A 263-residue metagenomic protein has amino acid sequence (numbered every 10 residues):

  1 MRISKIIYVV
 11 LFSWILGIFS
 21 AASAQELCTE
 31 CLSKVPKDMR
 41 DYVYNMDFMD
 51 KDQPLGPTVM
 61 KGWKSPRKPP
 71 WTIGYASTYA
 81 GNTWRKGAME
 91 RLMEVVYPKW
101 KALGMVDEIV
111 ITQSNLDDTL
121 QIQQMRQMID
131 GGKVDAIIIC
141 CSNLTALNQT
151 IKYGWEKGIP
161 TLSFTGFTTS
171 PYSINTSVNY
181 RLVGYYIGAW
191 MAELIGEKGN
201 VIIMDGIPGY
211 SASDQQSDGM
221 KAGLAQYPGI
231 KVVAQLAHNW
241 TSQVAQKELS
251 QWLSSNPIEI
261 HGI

Functional and structural regions predicted by a protein language model:
M1-I6: Positively charged n-region of N-terminal signal peptides that target proteins for export
Y8-I18: Bacterial N-terminal signal peptides
S20, A24-I263: A residue-level marker of the well-folded mature domains of exported/periplasmic proteins
